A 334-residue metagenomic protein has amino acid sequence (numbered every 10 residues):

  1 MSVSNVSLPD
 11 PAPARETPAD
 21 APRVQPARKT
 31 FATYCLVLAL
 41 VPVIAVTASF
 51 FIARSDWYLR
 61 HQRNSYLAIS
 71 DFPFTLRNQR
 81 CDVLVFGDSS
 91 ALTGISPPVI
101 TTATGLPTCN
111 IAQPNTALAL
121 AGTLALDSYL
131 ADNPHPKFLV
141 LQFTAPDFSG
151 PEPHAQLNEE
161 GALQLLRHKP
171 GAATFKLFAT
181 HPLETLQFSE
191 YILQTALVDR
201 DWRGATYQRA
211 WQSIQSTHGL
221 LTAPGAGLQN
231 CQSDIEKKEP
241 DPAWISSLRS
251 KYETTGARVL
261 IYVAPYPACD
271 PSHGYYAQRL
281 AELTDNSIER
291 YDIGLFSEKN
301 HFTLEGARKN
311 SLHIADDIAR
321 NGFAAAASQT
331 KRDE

Functional and structural regions predicted by a protein language model:
M1-A32: N-terminal Lys/Arg-rich, disordered targeting/topogenic segments
T33-A53: Hydrophobic membrane-insertion alpha-helices, especially the h-region of bacterial N-terminal signal peptides
A48-Q62, Q232-P240: Glycine-rich phosphate-binding "P-loop"
Q62-R80: Short extracytoplasmic/periplasmic juxtamembrane "stem" segments immediately C-terminal to an N-terminal membrane anchor
F86, S90-T174: Membrane-embedded segments
T116-L120, K237-E239, P265-H273: Acidic-and-aromatic substrate-binding clefts and catalytic sites of carbohydrate-active enzymes
E152-T255, K331-E334: Secreted/periplasmic serine-hydrolase-like ester/acetyl group-modifying domain
P271-E334: C-terminal regions of proteins
